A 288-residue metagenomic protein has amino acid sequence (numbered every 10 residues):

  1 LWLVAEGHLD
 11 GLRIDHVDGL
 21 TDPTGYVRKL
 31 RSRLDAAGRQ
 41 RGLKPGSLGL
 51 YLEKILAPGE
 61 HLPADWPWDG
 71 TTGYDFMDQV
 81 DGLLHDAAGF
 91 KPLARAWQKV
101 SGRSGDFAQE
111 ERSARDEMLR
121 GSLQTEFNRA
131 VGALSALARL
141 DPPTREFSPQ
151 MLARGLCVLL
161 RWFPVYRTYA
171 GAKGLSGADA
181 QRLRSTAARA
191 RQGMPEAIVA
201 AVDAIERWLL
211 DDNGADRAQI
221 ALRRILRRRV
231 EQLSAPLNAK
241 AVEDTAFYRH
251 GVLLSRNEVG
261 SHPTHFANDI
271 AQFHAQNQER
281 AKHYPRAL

Functional and structural regions predicted by a protein language model:
L1-G25, K29-L288: Alpha-amylase-like alpha-glycosidases and glucanotransferases acting on alpha-linked glucans and related
